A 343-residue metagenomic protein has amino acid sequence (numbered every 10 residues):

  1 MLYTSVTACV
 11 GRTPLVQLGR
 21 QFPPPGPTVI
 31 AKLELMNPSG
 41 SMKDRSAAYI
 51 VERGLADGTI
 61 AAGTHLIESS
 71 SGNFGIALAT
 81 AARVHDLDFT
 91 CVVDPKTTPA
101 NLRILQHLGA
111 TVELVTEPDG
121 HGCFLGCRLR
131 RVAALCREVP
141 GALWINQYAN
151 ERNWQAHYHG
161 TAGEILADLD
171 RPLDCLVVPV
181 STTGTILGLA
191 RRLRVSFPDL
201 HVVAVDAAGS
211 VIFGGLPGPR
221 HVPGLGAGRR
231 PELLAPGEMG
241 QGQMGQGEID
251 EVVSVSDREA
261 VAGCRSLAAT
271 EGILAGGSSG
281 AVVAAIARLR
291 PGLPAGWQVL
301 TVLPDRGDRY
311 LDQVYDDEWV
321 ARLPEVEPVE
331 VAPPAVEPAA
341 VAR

Functional and structural regions predicted by a protein language model:
M1-R343: PLP-dependent amino-acid enzyme catalytic core
